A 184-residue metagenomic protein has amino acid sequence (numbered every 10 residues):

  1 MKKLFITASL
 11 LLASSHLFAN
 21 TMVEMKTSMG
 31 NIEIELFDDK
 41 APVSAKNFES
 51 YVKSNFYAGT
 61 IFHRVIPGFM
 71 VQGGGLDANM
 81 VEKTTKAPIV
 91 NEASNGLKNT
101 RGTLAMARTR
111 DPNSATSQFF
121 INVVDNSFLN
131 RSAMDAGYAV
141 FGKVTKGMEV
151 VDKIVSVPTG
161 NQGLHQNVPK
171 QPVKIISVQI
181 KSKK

Functional and structural regions predicted by a protein language model:
F5-A8, L17-K184: Cyclophilin-like peptidyl-prolyl cis-trans isomerases
A13-S14: N-terminal signal peptide c-region/cleavage motif recognized by signal peptidases
